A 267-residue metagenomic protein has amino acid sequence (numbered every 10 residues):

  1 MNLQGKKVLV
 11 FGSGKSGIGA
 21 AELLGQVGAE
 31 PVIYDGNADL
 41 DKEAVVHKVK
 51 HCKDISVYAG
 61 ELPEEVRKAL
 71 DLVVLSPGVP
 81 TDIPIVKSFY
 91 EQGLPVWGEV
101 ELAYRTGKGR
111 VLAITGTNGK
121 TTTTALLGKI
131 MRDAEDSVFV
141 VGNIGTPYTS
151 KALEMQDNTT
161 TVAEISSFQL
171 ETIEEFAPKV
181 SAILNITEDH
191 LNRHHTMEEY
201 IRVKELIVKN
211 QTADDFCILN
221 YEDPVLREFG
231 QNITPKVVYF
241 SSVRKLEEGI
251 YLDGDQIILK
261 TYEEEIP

Functional and structural regions predicted by a protein language model:
M1-G98, L102: N-terminal leader/targeting and accessory segments in enzymes
K6, F11-S13, T196-E198, P235-P267: Adenine nucleotide phosphate-binding catalytic loops in nucleotide-utilizing enzymes
G14, N37, I144, E222-D223 (+1 more regions): Residues in the short beta-alpha loop(s) of Rossmann-like NAD(P)-binding domains
S16, S76, S166-S167, S241: Short linear Ser/Thr-Pro motifs
G25-Q26, H47, E65-K68, P77-Y221 (+3 more regions): Phosphate-binding loop of NTP-binding sites
